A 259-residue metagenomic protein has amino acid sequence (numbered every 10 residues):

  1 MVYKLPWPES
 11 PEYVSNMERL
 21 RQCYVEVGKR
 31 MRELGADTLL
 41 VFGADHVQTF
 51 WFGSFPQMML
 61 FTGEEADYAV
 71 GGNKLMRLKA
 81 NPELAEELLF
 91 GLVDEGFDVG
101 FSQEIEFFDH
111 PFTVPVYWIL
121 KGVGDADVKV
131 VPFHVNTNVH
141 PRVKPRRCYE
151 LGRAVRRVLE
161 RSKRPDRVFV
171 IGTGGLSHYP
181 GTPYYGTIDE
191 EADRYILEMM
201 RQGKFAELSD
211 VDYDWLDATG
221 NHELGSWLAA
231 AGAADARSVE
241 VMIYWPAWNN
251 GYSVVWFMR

Functional and structural regions predicted by a protein language model:
M1-D37, F52-E150, R161, T182-R259: Flexible, D/E/H-enriched segments
K29, G43-D45: N-terminal low-complexity, Ser/Thr- and acidic-residue-enriched intrinsically disordered segments
D37-G43, F133, D166-G174: Beta-strand elements within well-structured catalytic alpha/beta cores of enzymes that handle phosphate/sulfate esters
D45-V47, L176-S177: Catalytic metal-binding/acid-base residues of hydrolase active sites
T137, G172-L176, P180: Generic secondary-structure microfeatures
N138, R153-V168: Non-transmembrane, aqueous-exposed alpha-helical and coiled segments at domain scale
